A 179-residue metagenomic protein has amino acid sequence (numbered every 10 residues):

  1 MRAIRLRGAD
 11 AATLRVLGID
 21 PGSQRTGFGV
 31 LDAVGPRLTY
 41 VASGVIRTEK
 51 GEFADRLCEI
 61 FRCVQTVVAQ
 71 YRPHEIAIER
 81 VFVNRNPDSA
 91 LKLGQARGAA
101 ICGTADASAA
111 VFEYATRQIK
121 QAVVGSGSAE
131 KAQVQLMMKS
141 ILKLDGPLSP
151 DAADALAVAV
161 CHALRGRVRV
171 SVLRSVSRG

Functional and structural regions predicted by a protein language model:
M1-G179: Phosphate- and other anionic-substrate recognition elements at nucleic-acid/protein interfaces
